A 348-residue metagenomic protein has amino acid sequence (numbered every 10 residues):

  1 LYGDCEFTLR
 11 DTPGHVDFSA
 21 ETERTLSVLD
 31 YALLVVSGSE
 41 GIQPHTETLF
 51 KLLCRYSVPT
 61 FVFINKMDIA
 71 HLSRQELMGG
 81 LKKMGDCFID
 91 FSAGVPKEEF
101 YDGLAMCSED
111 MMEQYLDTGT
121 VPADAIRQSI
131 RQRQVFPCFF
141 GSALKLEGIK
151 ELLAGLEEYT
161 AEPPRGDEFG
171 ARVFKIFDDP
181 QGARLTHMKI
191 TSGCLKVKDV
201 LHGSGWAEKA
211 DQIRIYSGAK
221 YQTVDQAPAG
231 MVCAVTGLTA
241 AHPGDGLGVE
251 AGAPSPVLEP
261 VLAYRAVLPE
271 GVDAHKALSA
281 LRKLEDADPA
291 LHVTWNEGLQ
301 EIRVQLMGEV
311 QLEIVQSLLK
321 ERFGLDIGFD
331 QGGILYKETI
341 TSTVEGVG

Functional and structural regions predicted by a protein language model:
G3-F7, S27-L33, C107-M111, P256-L268: Gly-rich Lys/Arg/Thr-decorated short loops/hinges at beta-loop-alpha junctions or inter-strand turns that position
C5-F18: Switch II (G3) loop of P-loop NTPases
D11, T25, L33, T46 (+8 more regions): Residue-level signature of catalytic and energy-coupling elements of molecular machines, predominantly ATP/GTP-dependent
F18, D86-F91, P122-A123, Y159-F169 (+6 more regions): Active-site phosphate-binding and catalytic loops of NTP-dependent enzymes
S19-E40: Inter-motif core of Ras-like GTPase G domains
G38-P180, L201, C233: P-loop NTPase catalytic nucleotide-binding module
Y159-A161, G166-A263, E301: Conserved nucleotide-binding/hydrolysis modules and their immediate coupling elements across P-loop/ASCE NTPase motors
G252-G348: Charged, conformationally dynamic linker/hinge segments that couple catalytic or nucleotide-dependent chemistry
